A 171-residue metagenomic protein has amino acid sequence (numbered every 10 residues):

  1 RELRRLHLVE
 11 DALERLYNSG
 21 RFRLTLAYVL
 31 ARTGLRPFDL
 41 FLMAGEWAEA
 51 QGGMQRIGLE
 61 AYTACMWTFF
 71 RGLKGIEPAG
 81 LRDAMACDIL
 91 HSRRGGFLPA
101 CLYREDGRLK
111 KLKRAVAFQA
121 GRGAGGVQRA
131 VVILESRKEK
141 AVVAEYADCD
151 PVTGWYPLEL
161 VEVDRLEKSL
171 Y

Functional and structural regions predicted by a protein language model:
R1: Acidic/histidine-rich catalytic neighborhood
L6: Conserved, mostly hydrophobic/aromatic
A12-Y171: Radical SAM enzyme core and accessory elements
